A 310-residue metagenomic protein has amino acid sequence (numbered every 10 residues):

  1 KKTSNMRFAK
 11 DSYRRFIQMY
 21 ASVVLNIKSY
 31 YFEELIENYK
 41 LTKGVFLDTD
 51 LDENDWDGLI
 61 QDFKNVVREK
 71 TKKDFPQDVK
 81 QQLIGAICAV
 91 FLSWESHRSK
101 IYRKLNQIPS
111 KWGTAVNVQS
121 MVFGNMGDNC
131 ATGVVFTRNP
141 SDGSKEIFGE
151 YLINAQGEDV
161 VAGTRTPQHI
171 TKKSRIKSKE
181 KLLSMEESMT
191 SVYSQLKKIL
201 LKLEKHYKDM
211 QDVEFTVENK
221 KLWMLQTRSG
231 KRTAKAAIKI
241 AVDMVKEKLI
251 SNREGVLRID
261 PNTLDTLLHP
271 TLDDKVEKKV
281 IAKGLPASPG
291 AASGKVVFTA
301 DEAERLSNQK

Functional and structural regions predicted by a protein language model:
K1-E277, E304-R305: Nucleotide/phosphate-binding sheet-loop regions of phosphoryl- and nucleotidyl-transfer enzymes
W112, G290, S307-Q309: A short, polar/charged loop/turn motif at coil->beta-strand junctions and beta-hairpin connectors
L272-A291: Long, compositionally biased
G290-D301: Long, structured protein-protein interaction/assembly regions in large complexes
A300-K310: Conserved structured catalytic cores and adjacent interaction surfaces of nucleotide-binding/hydrolyzing enzymes
